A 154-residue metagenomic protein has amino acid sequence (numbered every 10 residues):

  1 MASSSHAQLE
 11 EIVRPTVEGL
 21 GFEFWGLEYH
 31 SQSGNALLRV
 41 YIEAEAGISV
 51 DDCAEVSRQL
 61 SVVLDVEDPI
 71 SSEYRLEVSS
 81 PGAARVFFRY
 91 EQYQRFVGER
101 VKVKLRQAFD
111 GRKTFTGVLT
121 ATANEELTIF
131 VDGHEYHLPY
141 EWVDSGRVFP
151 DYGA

Functional and structural regions predicted by a protein language model:
M1-A154: Short Lys/Arg-rich amphipathic alpha-helical segments
